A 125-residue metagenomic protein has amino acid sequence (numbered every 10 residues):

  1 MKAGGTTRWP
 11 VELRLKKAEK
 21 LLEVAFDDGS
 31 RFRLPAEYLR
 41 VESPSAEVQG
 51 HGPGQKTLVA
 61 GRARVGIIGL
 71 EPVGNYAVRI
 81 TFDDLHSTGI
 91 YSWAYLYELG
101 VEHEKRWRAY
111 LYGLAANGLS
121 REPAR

Functional and structural regions predicted by a protein language model:
M1-R125: Motif-centric detector for short Cys/His coordination patterns
